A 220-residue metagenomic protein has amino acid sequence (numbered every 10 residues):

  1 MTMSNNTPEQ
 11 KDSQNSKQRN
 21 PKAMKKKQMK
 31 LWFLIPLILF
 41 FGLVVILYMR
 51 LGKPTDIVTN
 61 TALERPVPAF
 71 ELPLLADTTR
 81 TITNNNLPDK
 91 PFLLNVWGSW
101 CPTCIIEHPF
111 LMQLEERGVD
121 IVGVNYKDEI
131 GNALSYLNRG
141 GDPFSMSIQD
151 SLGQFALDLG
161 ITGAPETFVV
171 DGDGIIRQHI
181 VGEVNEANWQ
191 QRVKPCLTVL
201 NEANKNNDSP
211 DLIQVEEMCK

Functional and structural regions predicted by a protein language model:
M1-P73, Q214-K220: N-terminal targeting signals for export/organelle localization
P68, F92, A164-P165: Short loop/turn microsegments at loop-to-beta-strand junctions
L74-A76, V170-D171: Short, acidic, Ser/Thr-enriched surface-loop or helix-capping motifs
I82-P102: Short active-site neighborhood of thiol/selenol oxidoreductases, capturing the structured segment around
L93-L94, I121, T167: Hydrophobic beta-strand anchors of alpha/beta hydrolase catalytic cores
W100-I105, E217-M218: Short, thiol/selenol-centered motifs that function as redox-active sites or metal-ligating centers
I106-N132, N138-R139, P195: Conserved helix-turn-beta segment immediately C-terminal to the redox Cys motif in thioredoxin-like folds
N138-P143, D150-K220: Thiol/disulfide oxidoreductase modules built on the thioredoxin-like
